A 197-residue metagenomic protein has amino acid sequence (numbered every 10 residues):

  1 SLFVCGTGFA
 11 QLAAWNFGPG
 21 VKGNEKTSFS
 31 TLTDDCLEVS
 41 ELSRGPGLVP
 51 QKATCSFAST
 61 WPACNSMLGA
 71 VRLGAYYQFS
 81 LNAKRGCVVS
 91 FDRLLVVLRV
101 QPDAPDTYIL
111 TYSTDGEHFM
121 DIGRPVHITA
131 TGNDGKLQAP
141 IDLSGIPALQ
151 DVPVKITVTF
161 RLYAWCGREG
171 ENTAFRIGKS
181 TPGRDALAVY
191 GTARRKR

Functional and structural regions predicted by a protein language model:
S1-C5: Bacterial N-terminal signal peptides
G6-A10: Sec/Tat signal peptide C-region and signal peptidase I cleavage site
L12-N16, V21-G23, T33, G123-R197: Terminal, low-complexity interaction segments
G20-L48: Short, tryptophan-glycine- and acidic/Ser/Thr-enriched carbohydrate-recognition patches
S43-V88, I177-G178: Surface-exposed, low-complexity/disordered Ser/Thr/Gly/Pro/Asn-rich loops and linkers
Y77-S90, I146-A148, G191-R195: Extracellular and analogous surface-interaction loops
R85-V88, V97-T107: Extended, low-complexity, turn-rich repeat/linker tracts enriched in Gly/Pro/Ser/Thr and Asp/Glu that occur
T111-D115: Conserved Ser/Thr-centered positions that define the repeating blades of beta-propeller domains
